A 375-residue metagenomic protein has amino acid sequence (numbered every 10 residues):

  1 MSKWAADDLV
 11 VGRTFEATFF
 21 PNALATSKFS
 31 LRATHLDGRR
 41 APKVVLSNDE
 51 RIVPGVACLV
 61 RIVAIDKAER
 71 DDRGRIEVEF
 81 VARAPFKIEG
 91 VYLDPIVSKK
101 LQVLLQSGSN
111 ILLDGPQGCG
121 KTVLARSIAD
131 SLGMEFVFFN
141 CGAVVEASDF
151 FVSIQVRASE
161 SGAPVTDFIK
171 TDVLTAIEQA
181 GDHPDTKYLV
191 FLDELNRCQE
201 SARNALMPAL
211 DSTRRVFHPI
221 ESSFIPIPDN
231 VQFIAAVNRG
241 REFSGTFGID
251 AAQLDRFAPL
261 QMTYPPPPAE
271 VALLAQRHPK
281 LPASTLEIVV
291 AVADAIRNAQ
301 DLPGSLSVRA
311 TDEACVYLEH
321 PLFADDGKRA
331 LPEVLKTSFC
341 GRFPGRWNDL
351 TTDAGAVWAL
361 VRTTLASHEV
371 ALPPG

Functional and structural regions predicted by a protein language model:
S2-W4: Mixed-charge, Lys/Arg-rich low-complexity intrinsically disordered regions
D7-A25, A57-A64: Structural detector for short beta-strands of small beta-barrel domains
T18-F20, R32-T34, L46-S47, R61-V63 (+3 more regions): A structural detector for beta-sheet-dominated domains
L24-R32: Short aromatic-glycine-enriched beta-strand elements
T34-P54: Beta-strand/loop nucleic-acid-binding surfaces
G55-V56, A64-G375: C-terminal regulatory/interaction module of P-loop NTP-utilizing enzymes
